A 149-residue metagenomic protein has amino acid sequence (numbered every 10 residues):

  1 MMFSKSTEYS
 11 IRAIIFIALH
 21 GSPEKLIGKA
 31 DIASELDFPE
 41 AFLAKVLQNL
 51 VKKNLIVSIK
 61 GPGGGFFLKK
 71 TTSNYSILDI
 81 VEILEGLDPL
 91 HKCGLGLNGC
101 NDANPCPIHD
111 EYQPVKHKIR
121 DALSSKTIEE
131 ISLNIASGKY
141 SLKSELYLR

Functional and structural regions predicted by a protein language model:
A30-D37: A short alpha-helical element within helix-turn-helix/winged-helix DNA-binding domains across DNA-binding proteins
S34, V51-K52: Alpha-helical residues within the helix-turn-helix
P39, K69: Helix-turn-helix DNA-binding motif, specifically the short coil turn and the N-cap/start of the second
L43-V51: Basic amphipathic alpha-helical segments that dock to polyanions
N54-G63, F67-L68: Beta-hairpin "wing" of winged helix-turn-helix
H91-R149: C-terminal regulatory/oligomerization modules of transcriptional regulators
